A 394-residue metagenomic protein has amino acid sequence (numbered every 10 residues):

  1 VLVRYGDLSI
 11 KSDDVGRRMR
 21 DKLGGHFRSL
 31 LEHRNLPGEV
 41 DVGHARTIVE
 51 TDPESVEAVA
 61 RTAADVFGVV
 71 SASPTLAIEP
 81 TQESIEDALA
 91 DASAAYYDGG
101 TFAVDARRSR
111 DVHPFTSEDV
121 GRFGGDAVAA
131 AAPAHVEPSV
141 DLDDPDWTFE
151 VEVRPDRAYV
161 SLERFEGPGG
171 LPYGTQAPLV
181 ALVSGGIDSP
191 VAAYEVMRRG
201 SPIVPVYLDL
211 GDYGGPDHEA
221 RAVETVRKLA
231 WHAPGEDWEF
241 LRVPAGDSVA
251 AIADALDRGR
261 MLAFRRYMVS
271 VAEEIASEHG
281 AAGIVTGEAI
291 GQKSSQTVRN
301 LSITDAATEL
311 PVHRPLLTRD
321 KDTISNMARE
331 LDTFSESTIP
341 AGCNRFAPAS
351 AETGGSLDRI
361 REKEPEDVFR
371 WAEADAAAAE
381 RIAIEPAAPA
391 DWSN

Functional and structural regions predicted by a protein language model:
V1-V180, Y194-G214, H218-R221, T225-E236 (+1 more regions): RNA-binding accessory domains that recognize and position tRNA/RNA substrates
L2, H26, A131-V140, D144-A181 (+1 more regions): Nucleotide-activated chemistry modules centered on ATP-dependent adenylation/adenylyltransferase
E54, G186-I187: Short beta->alpha connector loops
